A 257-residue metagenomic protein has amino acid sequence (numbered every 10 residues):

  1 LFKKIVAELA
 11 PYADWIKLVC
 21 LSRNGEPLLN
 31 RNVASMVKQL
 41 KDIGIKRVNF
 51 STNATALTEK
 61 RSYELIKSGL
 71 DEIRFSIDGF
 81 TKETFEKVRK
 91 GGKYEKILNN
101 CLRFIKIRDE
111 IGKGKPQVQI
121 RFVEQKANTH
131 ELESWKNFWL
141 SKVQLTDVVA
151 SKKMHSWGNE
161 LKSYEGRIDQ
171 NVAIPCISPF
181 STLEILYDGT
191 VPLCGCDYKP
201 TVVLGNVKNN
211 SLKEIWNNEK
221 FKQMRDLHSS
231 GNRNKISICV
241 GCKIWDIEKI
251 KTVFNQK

Functional and structural regions predicted by a protein language model:
L1-K142: Radical SAM/AdoMet-radical enzyme domain recognition
F50-S51, F75, A150, D226 (+1 more regions): Residue-level detector of family-conserved "landmark" positions at structurally sensitive sites
K106-Q117, N137-N171, T190-V191, G195-K249: C-terminal accessory region of radical SAM enzymes
I174: Nucleotide-sugar-dependent
I177-P179: Short, small/polar residue-rich loop motifs at catalytic or cofactor-binding pockets
T182: Short hydrophobic/aromatic beta-strand element in the GNAT-like acyltransferase core that lines or flanks the acyl-donor
I185-L186: Short, acidic, Ser/Thr-enriched surface-loop or helix-capping motifs
F254-K257: Short cysteine/histidine-rich metal-coordination sites, predominantly Zn2+-binding motifs
